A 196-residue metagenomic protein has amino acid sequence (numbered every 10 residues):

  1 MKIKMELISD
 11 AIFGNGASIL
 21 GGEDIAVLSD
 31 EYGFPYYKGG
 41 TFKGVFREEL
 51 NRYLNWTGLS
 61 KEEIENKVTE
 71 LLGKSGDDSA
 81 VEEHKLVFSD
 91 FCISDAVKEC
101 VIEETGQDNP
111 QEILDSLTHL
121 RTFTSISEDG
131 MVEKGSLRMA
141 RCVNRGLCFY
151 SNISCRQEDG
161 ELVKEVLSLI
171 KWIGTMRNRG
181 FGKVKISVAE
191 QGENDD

Functional and structural regions predicted by a protein language model:
M1-L117, V132-D196: RNA-binding basic/glycine-rich loop and surface signature characteristic of RAMP-family CRISPR effectors
H119-F123: Extended, charge- and Ser/Thr-rich helical segments
